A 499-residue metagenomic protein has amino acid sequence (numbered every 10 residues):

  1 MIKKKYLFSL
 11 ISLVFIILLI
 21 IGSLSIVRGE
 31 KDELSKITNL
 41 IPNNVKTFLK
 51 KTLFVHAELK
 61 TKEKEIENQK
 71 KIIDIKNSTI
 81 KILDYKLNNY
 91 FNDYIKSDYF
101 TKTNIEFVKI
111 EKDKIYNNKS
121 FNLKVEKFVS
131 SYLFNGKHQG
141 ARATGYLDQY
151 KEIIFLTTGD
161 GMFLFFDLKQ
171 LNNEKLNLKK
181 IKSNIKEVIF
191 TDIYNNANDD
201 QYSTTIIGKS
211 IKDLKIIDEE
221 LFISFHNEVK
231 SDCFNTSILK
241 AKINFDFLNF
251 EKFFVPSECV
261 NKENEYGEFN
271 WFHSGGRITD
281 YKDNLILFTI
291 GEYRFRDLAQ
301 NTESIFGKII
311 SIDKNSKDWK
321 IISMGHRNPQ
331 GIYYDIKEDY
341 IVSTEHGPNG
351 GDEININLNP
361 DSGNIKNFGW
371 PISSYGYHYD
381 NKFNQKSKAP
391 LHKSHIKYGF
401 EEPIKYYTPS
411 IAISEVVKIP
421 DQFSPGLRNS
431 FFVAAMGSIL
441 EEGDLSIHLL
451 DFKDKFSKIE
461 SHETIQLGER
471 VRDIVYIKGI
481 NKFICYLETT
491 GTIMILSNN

Functional and structural regions predicted by a protein language model:
M1-I16: N-terminal Sec-pathway targeting helices
F48, T52-V55, L59-K62, I66-Q69 (+3 more regions): Long, heptad-repeat coiled-coil alpha-helices used as oligomerization/scaffolding rods
I95-L123, L133-G136, L156, F165 (+4 more regions): Beta-propeller domain segments
V108-F128, Y132, Y150-N196, K242-N249 (+1 more regions): Beta-propeller domains
D148-K151, I216-E219, D280-D283, D335-E338 (+2 more regions): Residue-level detector of Asp-centered blade-edge/turn motifs that repeat once per structural unit in beta-propeller
G208-K209, D232-D280: Asp-box/WD-like beta-propeller blade repeats and closely related beta-sheet repeat scaffolds
F456-K478: Conserved blade-ending motifs and adjacent loop-strand segments that build the rim/top face of beta-propeller domains
D473-N499: Blade-level signature of beta-propeller repeat domains, shared across WD40, Kelch, NHL, RCC1 and BNR/Asp-box propellers
